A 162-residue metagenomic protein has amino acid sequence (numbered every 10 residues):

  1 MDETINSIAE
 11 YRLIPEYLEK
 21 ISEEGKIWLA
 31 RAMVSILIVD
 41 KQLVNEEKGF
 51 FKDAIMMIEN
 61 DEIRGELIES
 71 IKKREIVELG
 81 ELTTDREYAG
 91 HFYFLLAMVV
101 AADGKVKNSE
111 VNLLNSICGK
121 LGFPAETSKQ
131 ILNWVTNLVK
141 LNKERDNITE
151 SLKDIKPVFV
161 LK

Functional and structural regions predicted by a protein language model:
M1-K162: Small-residue-enriched hydrophobic alpha-helices in membranes
